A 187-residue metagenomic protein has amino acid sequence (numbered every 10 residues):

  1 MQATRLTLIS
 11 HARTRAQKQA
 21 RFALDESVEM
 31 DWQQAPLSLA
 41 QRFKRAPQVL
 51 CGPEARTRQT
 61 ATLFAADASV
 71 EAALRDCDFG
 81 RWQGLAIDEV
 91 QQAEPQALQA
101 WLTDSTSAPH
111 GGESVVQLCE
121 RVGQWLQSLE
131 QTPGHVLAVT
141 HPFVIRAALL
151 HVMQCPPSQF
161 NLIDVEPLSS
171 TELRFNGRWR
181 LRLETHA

Functional and structural regions predicted by a protein language model:
M1-R5, C77-E89, L150-A187: Acidic, low-complexity terminal tails and accessory targeting/binding regions of phosphate-metabolizing enzymes
T4-T60, H110-V122: Loop-to-helix element that buttresses phosphate recognition and phosphoryl-transfer chemistry
L6, P47, T132-F143: Generic beta-sheet signal
P36-Q96: Phosphate-coordination/substrate-recognition cap region in phosphate-metabolizing enzymes
L63, A147, H151: Active-site signature of alpha/beta-hydrolase-fold catalytic machinery across serine- and Asp/Cys-nucleophile hydrolases
A97-Q117: Short glycine/proline- and acidic residue-enriched helix-loop micro-motifs that form flexible lids or anion-recognition
S107-A108, V115, P133, L168 (+1 more regions): A structural signal for the main folded, soluble domain(s) of proteins
P142-R146, S169: GST superfamily/GST-like fold recognition
